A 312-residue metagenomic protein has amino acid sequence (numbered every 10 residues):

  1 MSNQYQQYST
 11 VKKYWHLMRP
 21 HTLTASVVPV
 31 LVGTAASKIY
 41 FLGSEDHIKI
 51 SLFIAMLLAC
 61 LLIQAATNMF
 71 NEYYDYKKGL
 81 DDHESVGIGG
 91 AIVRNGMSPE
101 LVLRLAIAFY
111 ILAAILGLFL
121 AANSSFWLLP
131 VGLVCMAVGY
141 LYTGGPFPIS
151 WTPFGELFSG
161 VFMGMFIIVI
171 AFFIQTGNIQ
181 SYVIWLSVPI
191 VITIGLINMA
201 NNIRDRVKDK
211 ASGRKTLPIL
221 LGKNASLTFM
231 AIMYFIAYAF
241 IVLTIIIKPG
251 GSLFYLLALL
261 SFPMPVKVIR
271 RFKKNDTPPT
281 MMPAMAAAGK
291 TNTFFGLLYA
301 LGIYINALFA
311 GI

Functional and structural regions predicted by a protein language model:
M1-S51, A55, A59, P146-S150 (+2 more regions): Topogenic membrane-insertion module of multi-pass membrane proteins
V27-G33, L157-F172, I190, I219-K223 (+1 more regions): Small-residue-rich segments of transmembrane alpha-helices in multi-pass membrane proteins, especially helix faces
L31, G43-F70, P130-A137, S181-A200: Membrane-embedded alpha-helical segments that form the functional core of polytopic membrane enzymes, especially those
L62-V86, L196-P218: Acidic (Asp/Glu-rich) catalytic motifs at the cytosolic membrane interface
H83-N123, R214-G250, K290-L298: Multi-pass membrane catalytic core of lipid/isoprenoid biosynthesis enzymes
G89-N178: Intramembrane alpha-helical segments
F158-R206, S212, N224-T228: Functional transmembrane core segments of multi-pass inner-membrane proteins
L243-L308: Extended hydrophobic alpha-helices typical of membrane-associated regions
